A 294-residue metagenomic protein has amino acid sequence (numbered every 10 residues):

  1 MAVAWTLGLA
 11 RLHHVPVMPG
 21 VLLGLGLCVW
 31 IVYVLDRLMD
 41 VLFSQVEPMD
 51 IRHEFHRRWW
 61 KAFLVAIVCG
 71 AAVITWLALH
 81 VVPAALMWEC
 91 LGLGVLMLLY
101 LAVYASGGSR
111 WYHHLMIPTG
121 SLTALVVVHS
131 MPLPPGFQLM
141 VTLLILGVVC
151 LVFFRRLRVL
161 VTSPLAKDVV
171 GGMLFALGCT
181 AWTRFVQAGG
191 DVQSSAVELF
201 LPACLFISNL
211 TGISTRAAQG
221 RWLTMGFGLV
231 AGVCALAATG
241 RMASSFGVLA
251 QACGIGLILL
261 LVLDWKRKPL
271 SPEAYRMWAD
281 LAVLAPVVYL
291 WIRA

Functional and structural regions predicted by a protein language model:
M1, V41-A66, L98-L122, L151-M173 (+2 more regions): Interhelical loop and helix-boundary elements at the membrane-water interface of polytopic inner-membrane proteins
M1-R11, V65-A71, G172-G178: The first (N-terminal) embedded transmembrane alpha-helix
W5, L9, H13, V32-M39 (+8 more regions): Alpha-helical membrane-inserting segments
L7-G20, A78-V81: Short, hydrophobic transmembrane alpha-helix segments
V15-L35, G94-M97, Q193-T211: Membrane-embedded alpha-helical segments that form the functional core of polytopic membrane enzymes, especially those
C28-M49, L205-L223: Acidic (Asp/Glu-rich) catalytic motifs at the cytosolic membrane interface
F63-C150, F227-R276: Transmembrane helix-loop-helix
P132-P164, D168-G212: Functional transmembrane core segments of multi-pass inner-membrane proteins
